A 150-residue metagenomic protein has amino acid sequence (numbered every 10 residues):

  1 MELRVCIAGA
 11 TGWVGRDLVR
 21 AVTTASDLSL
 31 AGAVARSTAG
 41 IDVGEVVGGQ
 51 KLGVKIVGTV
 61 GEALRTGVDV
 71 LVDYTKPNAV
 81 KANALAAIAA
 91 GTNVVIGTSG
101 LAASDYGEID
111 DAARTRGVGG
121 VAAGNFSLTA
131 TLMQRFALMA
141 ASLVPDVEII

Functional and structural regions predicted by a protein language model:
M1-V5: Extreme N-terminal starter segment of soluble prokaryotic enzymes
A8-T11, G15-R20: N-terminal Rossmann NAD(P)H-binding glycine-rich loop of SDR-like oxidoreductase domains
T24-G49: NAD(P)-binding Rossmann-fold cofactor-contacting core
L30, I56, V94-V95, G119-G120: Hydrophobic beta-strand scaffold residues
L52-T66: Short acidic low-complexity segments
L71-V72: N-terminal Rossmann-like NAD(P) cofactor-binding module of classical short-chain dehydrogenase/reductase
A82-A90, T98-A122, T131, R135-A140: Rossmann-fold NAD(P)-binding glycine/threonine-rich loop
G120, L143-I150: Short, structured loop/turn "capping" segments at alpha-beta junctions
